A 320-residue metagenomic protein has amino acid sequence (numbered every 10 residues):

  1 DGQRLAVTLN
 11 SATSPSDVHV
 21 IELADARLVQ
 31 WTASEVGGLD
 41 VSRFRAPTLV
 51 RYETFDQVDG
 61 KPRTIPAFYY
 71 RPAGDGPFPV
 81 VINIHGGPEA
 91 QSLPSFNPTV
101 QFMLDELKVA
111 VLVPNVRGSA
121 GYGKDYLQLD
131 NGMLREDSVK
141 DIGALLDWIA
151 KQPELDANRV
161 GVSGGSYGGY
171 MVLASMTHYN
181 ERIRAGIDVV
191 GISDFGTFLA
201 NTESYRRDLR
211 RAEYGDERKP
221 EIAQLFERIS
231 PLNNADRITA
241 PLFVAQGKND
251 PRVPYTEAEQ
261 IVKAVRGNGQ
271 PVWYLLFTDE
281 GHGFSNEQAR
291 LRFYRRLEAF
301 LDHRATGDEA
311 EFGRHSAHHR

Functional and structural regions predicted by a protein language model:
D1-A73, P98-Q101, D105: Non-catalytic accessory segments flanking enzyme active sites
N10, N83-G87, S166-G169, G247: Glycine-rich His-Gly loop
V18, Y52, A67, I82 (+4 more regions): Conserved hydrophobic/aromatic pocket- or pore-lining residues that grip, position, or stack substrates in active sites
K61, V113-R320: Active-site-proximal cap/loop segments of hydrolase catalytic domains
R71, G76-G87: Short beta-strand element of the alpha/beta-hydrolase
Q91-P94, T256: Short N-terminal helix/helix-N-cap motif within the alpha/beta-hydrolase-1
P94-P114: Short amphipathic alpha-helix adjacent to the substrate-entry channel of hydrolases
